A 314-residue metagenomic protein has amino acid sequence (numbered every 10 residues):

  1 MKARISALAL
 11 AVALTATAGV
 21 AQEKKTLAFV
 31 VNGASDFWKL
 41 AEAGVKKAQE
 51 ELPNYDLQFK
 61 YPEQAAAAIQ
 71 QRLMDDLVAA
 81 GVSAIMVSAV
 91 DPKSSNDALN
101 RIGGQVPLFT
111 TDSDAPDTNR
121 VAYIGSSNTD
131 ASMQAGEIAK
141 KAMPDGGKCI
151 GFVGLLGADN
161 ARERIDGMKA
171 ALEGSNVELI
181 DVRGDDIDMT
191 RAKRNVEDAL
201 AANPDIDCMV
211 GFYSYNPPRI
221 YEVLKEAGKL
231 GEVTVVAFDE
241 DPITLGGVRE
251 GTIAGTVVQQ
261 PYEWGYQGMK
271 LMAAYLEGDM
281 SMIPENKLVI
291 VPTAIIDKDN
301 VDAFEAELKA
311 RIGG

Functional and structural regions predicted by a protein language model:
M1-A21: Gram-negative bacterial Sec-dependent N-terminal signal peptides
A21-G314: A residue-level marker of the well-folded mature domains of exported/periplasmic proteins
